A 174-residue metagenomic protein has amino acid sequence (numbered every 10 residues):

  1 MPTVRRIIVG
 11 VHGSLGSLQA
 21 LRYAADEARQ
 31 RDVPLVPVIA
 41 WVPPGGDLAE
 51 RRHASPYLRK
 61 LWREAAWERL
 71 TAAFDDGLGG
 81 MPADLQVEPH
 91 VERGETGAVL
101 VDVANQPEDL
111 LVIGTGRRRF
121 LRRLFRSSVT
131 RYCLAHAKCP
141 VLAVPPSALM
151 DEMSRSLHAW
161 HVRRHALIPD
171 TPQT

Functional and structural regions predicted by a protein language model:
M1-T3, G16, L78-L111, A148-A159 (+1 more regions): Structural beta-alpha unit
P2-P56, H136, P146, M150 (+1 more regions): Small/aliphatic-rich secondary-structure junction motif
A20, D47-E50, V99-D102, L124 (+1 more regions): Short, well-ordered secondary-structure micro-motifs
R29, D102-Q106, A135: Solvent-exposed polar/charged
V36-V38, E88-E92, L142-V144: General small-molecule cofactor/ligand-binding pocket signal
S55-R69: A short acidic, glycine-rich active-site loop that binds or catalyzes chemistry on phosphate/adenosine moieties
L110-A135, M150-E152: Glycine-rich, Arg-bearing micro-motifs that act as flexible, cationic patches
G114-T115, V141-P145: Short beta-strand elements of ligand-binding domains
